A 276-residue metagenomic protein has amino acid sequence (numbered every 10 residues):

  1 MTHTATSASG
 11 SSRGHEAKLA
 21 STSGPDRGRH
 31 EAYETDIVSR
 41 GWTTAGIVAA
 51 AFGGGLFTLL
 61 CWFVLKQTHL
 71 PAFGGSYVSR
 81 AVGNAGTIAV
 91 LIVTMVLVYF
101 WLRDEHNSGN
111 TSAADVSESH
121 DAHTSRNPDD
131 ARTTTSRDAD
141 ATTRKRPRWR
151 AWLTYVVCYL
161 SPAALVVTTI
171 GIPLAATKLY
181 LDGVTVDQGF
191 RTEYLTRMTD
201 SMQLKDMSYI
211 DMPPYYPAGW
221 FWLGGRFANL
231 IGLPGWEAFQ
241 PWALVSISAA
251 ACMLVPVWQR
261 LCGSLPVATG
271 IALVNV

Functional and structural regions predicted by a protein language model:
M1-G55, V64-A175: Start-transfer (signal-anchor) and selected internal transmembrane alpha helices of multi-pass inner/ER membrane
W42, W62, W101, W149-W152 (+4 more regions): A residue-identity detector for tryptophan
T58-L60: N-terminal secretory targeting signals
I170-V276: Active-site lumenal/periplasmic loops and adjacent helix-entry segments of GT-C-fold, multi-pass membrane
